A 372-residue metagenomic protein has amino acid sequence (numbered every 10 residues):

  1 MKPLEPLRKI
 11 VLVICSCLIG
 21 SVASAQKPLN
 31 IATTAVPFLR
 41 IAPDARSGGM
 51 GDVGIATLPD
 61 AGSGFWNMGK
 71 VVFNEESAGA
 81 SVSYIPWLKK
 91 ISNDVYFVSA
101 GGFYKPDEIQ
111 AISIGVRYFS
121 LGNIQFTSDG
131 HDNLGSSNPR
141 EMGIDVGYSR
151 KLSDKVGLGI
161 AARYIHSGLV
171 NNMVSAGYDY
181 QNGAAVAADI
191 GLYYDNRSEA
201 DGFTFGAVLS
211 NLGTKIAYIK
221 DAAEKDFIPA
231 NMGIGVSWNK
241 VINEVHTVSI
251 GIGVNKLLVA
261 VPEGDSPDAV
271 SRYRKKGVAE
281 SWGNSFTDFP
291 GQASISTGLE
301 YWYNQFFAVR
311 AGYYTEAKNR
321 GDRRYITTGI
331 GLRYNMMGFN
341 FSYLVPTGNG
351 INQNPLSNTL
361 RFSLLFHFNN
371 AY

Functional and structural regions predicted by a protein language model:
M1-L29, V236, K256: Bacterial Sec-dependent N-terminal signal peptides
Q26-Y372: Subset of outer-membrane beta-barrel
